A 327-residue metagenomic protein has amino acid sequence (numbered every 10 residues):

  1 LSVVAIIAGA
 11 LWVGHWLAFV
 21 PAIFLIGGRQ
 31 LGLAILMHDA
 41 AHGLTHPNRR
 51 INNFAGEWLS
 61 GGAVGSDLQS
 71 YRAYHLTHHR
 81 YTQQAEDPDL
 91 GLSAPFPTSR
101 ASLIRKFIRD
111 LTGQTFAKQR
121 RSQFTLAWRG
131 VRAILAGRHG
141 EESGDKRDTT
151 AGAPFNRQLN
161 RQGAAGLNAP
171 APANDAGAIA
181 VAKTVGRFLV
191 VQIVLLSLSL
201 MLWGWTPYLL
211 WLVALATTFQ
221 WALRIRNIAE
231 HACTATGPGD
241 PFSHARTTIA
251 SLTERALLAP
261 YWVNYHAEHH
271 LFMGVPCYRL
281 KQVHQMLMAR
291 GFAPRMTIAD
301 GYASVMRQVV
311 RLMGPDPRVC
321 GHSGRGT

Functional and structural regions predicted by a protein language model:
L1-G27, L36, G61-L209, C277-T327: Non-catalytic, topology-defining segments of multipass membrane proteins
S2-A5, R29-L33, W221, A259 (+1 more regions): Residue-level signal for transmembrane alpha-helical positions in Major Facilitator Superfamily
V13-L17, A40-N48, H78, W205 (+1 more regions): Membrane-interface elements of multi-pass transporters and channels
G27-M37, D67-Q69, F107, T115-Q119 (+1 more regions): Transmembrane alpha-helical segments that form the membrane-embedded catalytic/substrate-channel core of multi-pass
L33-H42, Y71-Q83, R226-C233, P260-V275: Histidine-centered catalytic micro-motifs
T45-A63, D87-A101, P238-T253: Juxtamembrane helix-capping/reentrant segments at transmembrane boundaries
H46-N53, L103-Q114, T234-R246, W262-H266 (+2 more regions): Juxtamembrane/interfacial segments around transmembrane helices
D145, H244-W262, M306-V309: Cytosolic juxtamembrane regulatory segments of multi-pass membrane proteins
